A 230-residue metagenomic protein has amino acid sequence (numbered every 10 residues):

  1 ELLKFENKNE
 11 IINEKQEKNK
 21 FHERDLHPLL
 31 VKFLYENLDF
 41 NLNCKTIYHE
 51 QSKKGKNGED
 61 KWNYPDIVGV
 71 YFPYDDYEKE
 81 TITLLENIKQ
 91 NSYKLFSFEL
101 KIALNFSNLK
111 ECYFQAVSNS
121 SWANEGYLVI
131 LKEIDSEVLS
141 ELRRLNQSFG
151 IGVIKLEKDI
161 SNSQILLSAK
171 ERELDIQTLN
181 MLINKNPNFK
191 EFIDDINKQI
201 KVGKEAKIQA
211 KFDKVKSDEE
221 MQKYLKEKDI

Functional and structural regions predicted by a protein language model:
E1-N7: Internal, Lys/Arg-enriched amphipathic helical interaction segments that engage polyanionic partners
E10-E78, I230: Acidic-basic catalytic patches of nuclease active cores, encompassing PD-(D/E)XK and other metal-cofactor nuclease
G69-S97: Active-site beta-strand-loop-beta-strand hairpin of nuclease catalytic cores that positions key catalytic residues
F96-N105: Glycine-rich phosphate-binding "P-loop"
K101-I102, Y113-A116: Catalytic core segments in nucleotide and nucleic-acid processing enzymes
L104-L109, W122-I160: Nucleic-acid nuclease catalytic cores
N119: Ligand-binding face of N-terminal immunoglobulin V-set domains in extracellular IgSF glycoproteins
R143-I230: Non-catalytic C-terminal interaction segments of nucleic acid-processing enzymes
